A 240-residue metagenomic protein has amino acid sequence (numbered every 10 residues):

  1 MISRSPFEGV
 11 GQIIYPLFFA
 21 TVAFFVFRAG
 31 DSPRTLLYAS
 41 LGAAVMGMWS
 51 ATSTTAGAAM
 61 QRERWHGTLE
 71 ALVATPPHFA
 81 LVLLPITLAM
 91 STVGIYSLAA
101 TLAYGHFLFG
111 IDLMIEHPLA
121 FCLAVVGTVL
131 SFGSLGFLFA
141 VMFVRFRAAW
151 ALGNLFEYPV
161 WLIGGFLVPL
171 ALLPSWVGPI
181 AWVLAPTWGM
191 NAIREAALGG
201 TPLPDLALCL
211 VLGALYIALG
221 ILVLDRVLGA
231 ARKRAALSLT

Functional and structural regions predicted by a protein language model:
M1-T240: Hydrophobic transmembrane alpha-helices and immediately adjacent juxtamembrane helices of multi-pass inner-membrane
